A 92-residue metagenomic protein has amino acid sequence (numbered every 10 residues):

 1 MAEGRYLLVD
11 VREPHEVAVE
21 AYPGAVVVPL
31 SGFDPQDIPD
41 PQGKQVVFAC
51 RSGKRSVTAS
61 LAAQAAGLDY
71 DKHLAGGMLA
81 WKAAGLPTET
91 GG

Functional and structural regions predicted by a protein language model:
M1-L7, P14-Q45, K54-G92: Rhodanese-like catalytic fold shared by cysteine-dependent sulfurtransferases and DSP/PTP-type phosphatases
A49: Short, surface-exposed ligand- or partner-binding patches at beta-edge/loop junctions that are enriched in aromatics
